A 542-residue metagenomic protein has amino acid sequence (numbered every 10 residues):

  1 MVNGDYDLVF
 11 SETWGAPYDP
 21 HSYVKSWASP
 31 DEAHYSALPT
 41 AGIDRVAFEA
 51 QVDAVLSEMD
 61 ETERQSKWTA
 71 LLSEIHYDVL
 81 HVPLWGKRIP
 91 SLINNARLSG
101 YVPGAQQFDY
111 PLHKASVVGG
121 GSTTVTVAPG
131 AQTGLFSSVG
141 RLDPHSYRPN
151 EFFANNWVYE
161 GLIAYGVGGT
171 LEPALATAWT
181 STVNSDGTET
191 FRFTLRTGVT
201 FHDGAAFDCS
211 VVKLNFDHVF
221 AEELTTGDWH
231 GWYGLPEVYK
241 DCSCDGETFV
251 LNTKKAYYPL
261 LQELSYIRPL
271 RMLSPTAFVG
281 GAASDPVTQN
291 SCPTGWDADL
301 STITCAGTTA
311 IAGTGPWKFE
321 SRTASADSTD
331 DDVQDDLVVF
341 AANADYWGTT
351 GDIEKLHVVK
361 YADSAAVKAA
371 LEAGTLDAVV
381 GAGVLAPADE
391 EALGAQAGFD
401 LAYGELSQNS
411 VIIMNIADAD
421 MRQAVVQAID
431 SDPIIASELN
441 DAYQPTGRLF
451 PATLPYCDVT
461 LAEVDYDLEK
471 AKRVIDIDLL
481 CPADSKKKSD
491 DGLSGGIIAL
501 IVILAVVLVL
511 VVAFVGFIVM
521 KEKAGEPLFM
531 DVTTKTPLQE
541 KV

Functional and structural regions predicted by a protein language model:
M1-S138, Y147-A154, V167-T170, T323 (+3 more regions): Detector for C-terminal structural segments
P39-D44, G86-R88, G166, T197 (+5 more regions): A bilobed periplasmic-binding-protein/Venus flytrap-type ligand-binding module shared by bacterial periplasmic
E58-V79, T126, D208-D217, G246-N252 (+7 more regions): Alpha-helical secondary-structure segments
A96, W229-D297, A417: Surface-exposed binding/hinge segments that line and control ligand-binding clefts or catalytic entry sites
A128-N184, D217, A312-T314, K318: N-terminal lobe/hinge region of extracytoplasmic solute-binding protein
A178-T226, E247-N252, A370, R422: Aromatic- and charge-enriched surface segment that lines or borders ligand/interaction sites
R196, V211, N343-E391: Ligand-site clamp/hinge motif
V507-E522: Single-pass type I membrane-protein transmembrane alpha-helix
